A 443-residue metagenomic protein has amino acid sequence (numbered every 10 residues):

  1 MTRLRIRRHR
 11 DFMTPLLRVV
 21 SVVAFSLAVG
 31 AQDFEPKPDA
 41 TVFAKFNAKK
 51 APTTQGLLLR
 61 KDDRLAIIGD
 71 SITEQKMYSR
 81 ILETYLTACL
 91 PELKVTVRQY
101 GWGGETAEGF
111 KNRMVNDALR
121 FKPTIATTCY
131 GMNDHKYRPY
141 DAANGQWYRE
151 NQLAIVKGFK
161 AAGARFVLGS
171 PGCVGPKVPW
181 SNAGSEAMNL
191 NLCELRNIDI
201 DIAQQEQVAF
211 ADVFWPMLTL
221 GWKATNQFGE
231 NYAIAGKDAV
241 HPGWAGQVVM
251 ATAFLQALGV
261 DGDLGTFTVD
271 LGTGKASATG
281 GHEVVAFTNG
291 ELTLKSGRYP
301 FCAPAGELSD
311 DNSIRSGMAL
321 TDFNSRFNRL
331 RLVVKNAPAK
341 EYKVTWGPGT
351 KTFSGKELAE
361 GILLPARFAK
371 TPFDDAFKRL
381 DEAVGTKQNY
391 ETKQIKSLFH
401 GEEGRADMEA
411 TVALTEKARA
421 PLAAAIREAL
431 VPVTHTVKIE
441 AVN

Functional and structural regions predicted by a protein language model:
M1-P15: N-terminal secretory signal peptides that target proteins for export/translocation
R5-R7, V29, E35: Short linear motifs centered on Gly/Pro in flexible linkers and helix caps
R7, T54, L58-L59, R80-T96 (+1 more regions): Alpha-helical cap/lid subdomain in secreted, periplasmic, or secretory-pathway luminal O-acyl-processing enzymes
L16-A28: Bacterial N-terminal signal peptides
Q32-K61: N-terminal pre-domain segments of enzymes
D62-M77, G103-T106: Catalytic nucleophile-elbow at a beta strand-turn-alpha helix junction centered on a G-D-S/GDSL motif, marking
